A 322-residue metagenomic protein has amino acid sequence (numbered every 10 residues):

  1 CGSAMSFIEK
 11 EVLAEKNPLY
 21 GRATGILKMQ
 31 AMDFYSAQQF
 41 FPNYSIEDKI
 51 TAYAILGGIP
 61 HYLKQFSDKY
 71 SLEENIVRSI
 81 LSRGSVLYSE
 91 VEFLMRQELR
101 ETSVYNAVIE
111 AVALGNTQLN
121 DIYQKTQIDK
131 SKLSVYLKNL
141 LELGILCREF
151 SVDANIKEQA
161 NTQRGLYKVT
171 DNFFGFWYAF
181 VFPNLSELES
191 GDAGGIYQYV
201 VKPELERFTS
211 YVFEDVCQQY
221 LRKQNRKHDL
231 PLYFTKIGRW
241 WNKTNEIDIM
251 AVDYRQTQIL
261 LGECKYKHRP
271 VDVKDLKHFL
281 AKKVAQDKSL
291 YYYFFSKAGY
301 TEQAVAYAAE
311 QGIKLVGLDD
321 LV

Functional and structural regions predicted by a protein language model:
C1-G194: Phosphate-binding site recognition
R164-V322: A cross-kingdom feature that marks ATP-driven nucleic-acid transaction machinery
